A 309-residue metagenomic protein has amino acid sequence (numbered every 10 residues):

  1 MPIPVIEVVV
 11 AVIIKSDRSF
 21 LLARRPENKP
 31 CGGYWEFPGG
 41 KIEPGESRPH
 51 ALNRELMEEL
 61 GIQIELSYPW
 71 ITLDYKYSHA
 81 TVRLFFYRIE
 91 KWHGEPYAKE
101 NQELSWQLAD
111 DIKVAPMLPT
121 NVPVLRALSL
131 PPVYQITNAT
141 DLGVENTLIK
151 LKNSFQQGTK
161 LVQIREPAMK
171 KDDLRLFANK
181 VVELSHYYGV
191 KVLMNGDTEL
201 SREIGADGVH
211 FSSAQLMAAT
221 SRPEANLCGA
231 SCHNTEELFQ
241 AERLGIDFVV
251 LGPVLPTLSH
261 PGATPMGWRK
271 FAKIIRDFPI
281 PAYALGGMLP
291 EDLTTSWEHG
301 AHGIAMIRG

Functional and structural regions predicted by a protein language model:
M1-L21: Conserved N-terminal beta-strand and adjoining loop/helix that marks the start of the Nudix/MutT-like hydrolase domain
K15, L73-E95: Active-site-adjacent beta-strand/loop module that shapes the phosphate/pyrophosphate-binding cleft
S19-E59, I71: Conserved Nudix-box catalytic region and its N-terminal flanking loop in Nudix hydrolases and closely related
F86-R88, P96-S129: NUDIX/MutT-family hydrolases
P131-L148, L227-C232: Active-site mouth loops of central-metabolism enzymes
R175-G196, S213-L216, T220-N234, A263-P290: Alpha-helix-loop-beta-strand connector modules within alpha/beta enzyme cores
V192-D207, H233-G245, I275-A284, M288-G309: Catalytic cores of alpha/beta
S212-S221, F248-G262, G287-G309: Glycine-rich phosphate-binding active-site loops on the catalytic face of alpha/beta enzymes
